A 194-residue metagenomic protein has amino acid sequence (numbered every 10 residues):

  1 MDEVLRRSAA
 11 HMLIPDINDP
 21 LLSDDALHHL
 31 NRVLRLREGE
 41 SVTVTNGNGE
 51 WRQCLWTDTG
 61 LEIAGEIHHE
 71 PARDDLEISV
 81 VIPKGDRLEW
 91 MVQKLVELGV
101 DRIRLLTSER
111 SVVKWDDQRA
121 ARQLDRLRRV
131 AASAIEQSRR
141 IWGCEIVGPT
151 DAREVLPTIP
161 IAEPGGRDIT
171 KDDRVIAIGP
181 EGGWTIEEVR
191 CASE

Functional and structural regions predicted by a protein language model:
M1-H69, Q118: N-terminal positively charged helical leader segments and presequences
R37, W51, P71-D75, L98 (+1 more regions): Short connector loops at helix/strand junctions that flank enzyme active sites, especially segments positioning acidic
G47, P83, A177-E181: Short glycine/serine/threonine-biased micro-segments
H69-P160: RNA substrate-binding interface of SAM-dependent RNA methyltransferases
T170-E194: A glycine-rich beta-strand to alpha-helix segment that forms a phosphate/ribose-binding loop at ligand/cofactor sites
